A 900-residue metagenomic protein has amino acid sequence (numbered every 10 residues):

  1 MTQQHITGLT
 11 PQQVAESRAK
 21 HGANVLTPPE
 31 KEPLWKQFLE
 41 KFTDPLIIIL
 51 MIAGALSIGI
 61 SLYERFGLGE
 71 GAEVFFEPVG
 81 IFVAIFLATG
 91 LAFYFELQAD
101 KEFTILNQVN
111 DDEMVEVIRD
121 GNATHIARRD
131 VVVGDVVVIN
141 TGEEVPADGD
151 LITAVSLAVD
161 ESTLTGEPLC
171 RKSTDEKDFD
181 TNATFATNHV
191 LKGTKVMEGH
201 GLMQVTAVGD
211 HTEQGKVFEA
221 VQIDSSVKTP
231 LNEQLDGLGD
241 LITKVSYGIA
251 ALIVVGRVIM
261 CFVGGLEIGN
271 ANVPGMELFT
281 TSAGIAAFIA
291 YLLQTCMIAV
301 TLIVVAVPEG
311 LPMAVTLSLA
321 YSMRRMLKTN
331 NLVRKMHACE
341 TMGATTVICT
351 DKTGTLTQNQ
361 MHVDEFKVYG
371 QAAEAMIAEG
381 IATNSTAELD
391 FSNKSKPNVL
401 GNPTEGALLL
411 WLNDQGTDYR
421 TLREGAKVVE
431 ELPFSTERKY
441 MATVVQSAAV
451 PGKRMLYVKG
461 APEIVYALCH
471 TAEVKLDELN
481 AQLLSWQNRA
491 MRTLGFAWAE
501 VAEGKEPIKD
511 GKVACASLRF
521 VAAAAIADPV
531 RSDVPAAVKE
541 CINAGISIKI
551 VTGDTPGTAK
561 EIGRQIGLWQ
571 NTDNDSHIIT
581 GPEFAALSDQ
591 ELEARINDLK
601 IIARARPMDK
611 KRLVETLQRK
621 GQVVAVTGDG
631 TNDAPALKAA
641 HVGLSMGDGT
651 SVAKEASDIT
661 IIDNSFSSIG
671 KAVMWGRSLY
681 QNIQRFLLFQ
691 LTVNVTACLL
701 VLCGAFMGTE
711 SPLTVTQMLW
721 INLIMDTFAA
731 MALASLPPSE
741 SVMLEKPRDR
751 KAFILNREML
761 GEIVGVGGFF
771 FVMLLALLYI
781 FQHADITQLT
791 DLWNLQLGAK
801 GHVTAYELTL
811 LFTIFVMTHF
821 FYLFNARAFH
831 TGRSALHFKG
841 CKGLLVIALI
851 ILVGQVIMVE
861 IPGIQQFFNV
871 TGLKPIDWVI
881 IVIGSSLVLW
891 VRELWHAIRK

Functional and structural regions predicted by a protein language model:
M1-P747, A752-L755, F812, F829-K900: Conserved cytosolic headpiece of P-type ATPases
G621, V673, R677, V772-A784 (+1 more regions): Alpha-helix capping/termination and helix-coil
V693-A697, G765-L774: Core segments of transmembrane alpha-helices that mediate helix-helix packing or line hydrophobic substrate/ligand
A705-T714, I780-Y806: Helix-coil boundary and interhelical linker segments in multi-pass alpha-helical membrane proteins
M725, Y806-L823: Generic alpha-helical transmembrane segments
R750-G768, G798-L810: Membrane-water interface at loop-to-transmembrane-helix junctions
F769-A784, Q855-N869: Alpha-helical transmembrane segments and their membrane-interface junctions in multi-pass membrane proteins
